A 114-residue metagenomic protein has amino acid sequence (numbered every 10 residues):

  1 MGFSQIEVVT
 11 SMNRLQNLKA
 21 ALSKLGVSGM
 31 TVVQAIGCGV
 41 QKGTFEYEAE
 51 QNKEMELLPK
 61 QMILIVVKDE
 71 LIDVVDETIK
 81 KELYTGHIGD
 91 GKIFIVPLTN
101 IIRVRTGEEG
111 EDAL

Functional and structural regions predicted by a protein language model:
M1-L114: Positively charged, small/polar-rich N-terminal and surface patches that mediate targeting and assembly and bind
